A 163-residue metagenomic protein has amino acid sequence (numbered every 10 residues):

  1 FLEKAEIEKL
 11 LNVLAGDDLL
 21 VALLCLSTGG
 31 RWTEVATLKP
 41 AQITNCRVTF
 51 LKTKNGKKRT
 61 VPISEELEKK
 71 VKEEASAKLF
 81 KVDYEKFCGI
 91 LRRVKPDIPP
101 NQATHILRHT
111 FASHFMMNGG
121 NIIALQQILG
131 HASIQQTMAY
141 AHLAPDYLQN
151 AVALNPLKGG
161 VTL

Functional and structural regions predicted by a protein language model:
F1, K52-G56, E66, L129 (+1 more regions): Catalytic-site neighborhood detector that most strongly recognizes the C-terminal catalytic loop/helix of tyrosine
F1-K9, N55-E66, S76-K81: DNA breakage-rejoining catalytic core of tyrosine-based enzymes
F1-W32, A36: Basic, Lys/Arg- and aromatic-enriched nucleic-acid-binding interface segment
L11-L14, K39, R47, K52 (+3 more regions): Short, flexible helix/strand-to-coil boundary loops that buttress conserved ligand/catalytic motifs in alpha/beta
N12-L14, L19, V61, E73-K78 (+1 more regions): Short, basic (Lys/Arg/His-rich) helix/loop patches that form interaction surfaces in the mid-to-C-terminal regions
T28, T53, T110-S113, Q136-T137: Ser/Thr-centric signal marking residues that sit in or immediately flank functional binding/regulatory motifs
N155-L163: C-terminal secondary-structure termini that scaffold catalytic or DNA-interacting sites
